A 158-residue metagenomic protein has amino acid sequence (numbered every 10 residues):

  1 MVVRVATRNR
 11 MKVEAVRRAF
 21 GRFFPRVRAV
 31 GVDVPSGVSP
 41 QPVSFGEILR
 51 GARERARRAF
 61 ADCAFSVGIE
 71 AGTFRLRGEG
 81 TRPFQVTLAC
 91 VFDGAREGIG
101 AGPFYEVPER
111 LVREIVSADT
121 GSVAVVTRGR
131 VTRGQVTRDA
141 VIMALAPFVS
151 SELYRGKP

Functional and structural regions predicted by a protein language model:
M1-D62: N-terminal polybasic phosphate/anion-binding patch
Q41-P158: Anionic-ligand binding patches
